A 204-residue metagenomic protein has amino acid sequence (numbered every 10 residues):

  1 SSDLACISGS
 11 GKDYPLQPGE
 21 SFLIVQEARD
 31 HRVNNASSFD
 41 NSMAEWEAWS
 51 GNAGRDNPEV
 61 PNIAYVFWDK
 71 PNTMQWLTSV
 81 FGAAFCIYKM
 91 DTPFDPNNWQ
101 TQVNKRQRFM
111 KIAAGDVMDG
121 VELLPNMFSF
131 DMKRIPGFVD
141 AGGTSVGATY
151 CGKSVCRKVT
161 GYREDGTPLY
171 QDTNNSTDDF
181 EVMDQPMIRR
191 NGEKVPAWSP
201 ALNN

Functional and structural regions predicted by a protein language model:
S2-Q171, N175-D179, M183: Solvent-exposed beta-edge/loop recognition patches
Q171-N204: A recurrent domain-boundary module in secreted/ectodomain proteins
